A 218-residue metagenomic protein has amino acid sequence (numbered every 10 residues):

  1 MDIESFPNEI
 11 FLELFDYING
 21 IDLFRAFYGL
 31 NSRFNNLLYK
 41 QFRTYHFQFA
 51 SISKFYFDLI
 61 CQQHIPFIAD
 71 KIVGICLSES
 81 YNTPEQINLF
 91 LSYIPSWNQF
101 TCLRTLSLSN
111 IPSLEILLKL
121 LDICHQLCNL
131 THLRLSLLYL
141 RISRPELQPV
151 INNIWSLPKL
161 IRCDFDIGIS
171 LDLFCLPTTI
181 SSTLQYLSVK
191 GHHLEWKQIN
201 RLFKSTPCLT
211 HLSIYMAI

Functional and structural regions predicted by a protein language model:
M1-I218: The conserved beta-strand core of Leucine-Rich Repeat
